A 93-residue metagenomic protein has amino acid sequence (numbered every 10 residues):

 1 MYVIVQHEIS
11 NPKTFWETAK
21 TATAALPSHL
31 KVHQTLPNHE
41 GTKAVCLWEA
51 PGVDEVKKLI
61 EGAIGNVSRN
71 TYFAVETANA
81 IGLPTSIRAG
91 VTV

Functional and structural regions predicted by a protein language model:
M1-K43, E49-S68, Y72-V93: Short S/T/G/P-rich N-terminal loop/turn motif that feeds into the first structured element of a domain
